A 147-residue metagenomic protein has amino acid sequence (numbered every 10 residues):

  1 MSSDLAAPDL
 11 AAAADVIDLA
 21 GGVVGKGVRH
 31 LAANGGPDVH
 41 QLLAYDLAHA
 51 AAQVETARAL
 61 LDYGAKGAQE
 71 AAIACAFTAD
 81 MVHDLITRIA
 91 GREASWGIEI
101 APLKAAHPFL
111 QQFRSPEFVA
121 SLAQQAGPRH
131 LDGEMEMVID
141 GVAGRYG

Functional and structural regions predicted by a protein language model:
M1-G147: Flavin-dependent oxidoreductase catalytic core characteristic of acyl-CoA dehydrogenase/oxidase-like enzymes
